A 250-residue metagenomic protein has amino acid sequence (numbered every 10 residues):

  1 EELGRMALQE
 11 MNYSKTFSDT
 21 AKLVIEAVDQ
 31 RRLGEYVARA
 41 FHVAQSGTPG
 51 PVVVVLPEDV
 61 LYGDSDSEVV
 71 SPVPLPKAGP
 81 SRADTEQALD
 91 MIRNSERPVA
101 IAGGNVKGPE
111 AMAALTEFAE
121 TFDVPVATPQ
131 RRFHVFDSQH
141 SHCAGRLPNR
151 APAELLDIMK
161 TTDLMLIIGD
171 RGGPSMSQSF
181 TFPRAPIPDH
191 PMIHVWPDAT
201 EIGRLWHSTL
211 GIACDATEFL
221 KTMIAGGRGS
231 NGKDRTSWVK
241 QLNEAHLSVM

Functional and structural regions predicted by a protein language model:
E1-V249: N-terminal alpha/beta PP-like core and its mobile active-site loop of ThDP/TPP-dependent enzymes
